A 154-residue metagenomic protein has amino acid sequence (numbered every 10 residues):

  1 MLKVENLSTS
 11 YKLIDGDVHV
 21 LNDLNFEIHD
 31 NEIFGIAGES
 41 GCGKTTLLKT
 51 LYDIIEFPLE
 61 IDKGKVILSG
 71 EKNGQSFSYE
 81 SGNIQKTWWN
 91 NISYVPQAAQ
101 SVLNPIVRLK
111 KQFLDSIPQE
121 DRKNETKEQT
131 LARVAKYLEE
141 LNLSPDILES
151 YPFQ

Functional and structural regions predicted by a protein language model:
M1, S10-D23, I54-L59, S76 (+2 more regions): A short, flexible loop at the N-terminus of ABC-type nucleotide-binding domains that lies
F34, T45-P58: Short, conserved post-Walker A segment of ABC-type ATPase nucleotide-binding domains
G35, Q85-Q97, K111: ABC nucleotide-binding domain signature
A37-E39: The feature captures the beta-strand-to-loop junction immediately N-terminal to the Walker
E60-S76: Conserved ABC transporter NBD signature motif
K72-S93, Q119: ABC ATPase NBD coupling module
A98, P105-D121, R133: Q-loop/switch helix immediately C-terminal to the Walker
E128-L148: Conserved ABC ATPase "signature" region
